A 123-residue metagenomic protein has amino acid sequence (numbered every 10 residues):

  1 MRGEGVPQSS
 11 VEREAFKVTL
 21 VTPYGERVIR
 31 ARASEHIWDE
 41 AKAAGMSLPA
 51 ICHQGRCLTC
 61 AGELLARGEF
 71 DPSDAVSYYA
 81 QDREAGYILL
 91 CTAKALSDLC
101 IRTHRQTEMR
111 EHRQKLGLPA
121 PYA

Functional and structural regions predicted by a protein language model:
M1-A15, L96, R102-A123: Iron-sulfur (Fe-S) cluster-binding modules
R2-E4, V21, R30-H36, A61-L65 (+2 more regions): N-terminal start-of-chain detector that recognizes signal peptides and the immediate post-cleavage beginning
R2-P49: N-terminal pre-ligand scaffold of iron-sulfur
V11-E12, G55-T59: Short, surface-exposed loop and linker segments with low hydrophobicity and enrichment for Pro/Ser/Thr
I37-D39, L48-A50, Q81, E108-H112 (+1 more regions): Short, low-complexity, polar/charged sequence segments that are solvent-exposed and flexible
A43, T59-M109: Iron-sulfur (Fe-S) cluster-binding segments and ferredoxin-like electron-carrier domains, especially [2Fe-2S]
L48, H53-R56, E84-Y87: Short metal-coordination and nucleic-acid-contact micro-motifs, chiefly zinc-binding Cys/His arrays
